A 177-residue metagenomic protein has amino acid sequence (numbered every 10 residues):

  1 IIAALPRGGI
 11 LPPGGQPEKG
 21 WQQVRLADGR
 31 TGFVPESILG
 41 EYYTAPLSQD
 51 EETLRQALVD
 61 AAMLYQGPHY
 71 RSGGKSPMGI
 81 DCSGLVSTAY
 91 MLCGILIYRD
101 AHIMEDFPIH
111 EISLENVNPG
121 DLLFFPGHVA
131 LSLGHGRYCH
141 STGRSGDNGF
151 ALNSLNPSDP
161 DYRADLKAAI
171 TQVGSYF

Functional and structural regions predicted by a protein language model:
I1-A4, I10-P12, Q16-A61, P68: Boundary regions of SH3-family modules and the immediately adjacent low-complexity/disordered segments in eukaryotic
L5, N116-N118, L123-F124: Short, well-ordered loop/turn sites that connect or cap secondary structure elements
G15, P126-G127, T142: Conserved "cap/hinge" positions at secondary-structure junctions
G40, K75, A101-I103, I109-E111 (+1 more regions): Aromatic- and glycine-rich peptidoglycan recognition patches
S48-L64, Y70-I80, M91-L92, S154: Intrinsically disordered, low-complexity proline/serine/threonine-rich regions that harbor SH3-binding proline-rich
H69-V117: Catalytic cysteine-centered active-site loop
L122, G127-R137: Catalytic nucleophile-His microenvironment captured as a short glycine-rich beta-strand/loop that brackets
